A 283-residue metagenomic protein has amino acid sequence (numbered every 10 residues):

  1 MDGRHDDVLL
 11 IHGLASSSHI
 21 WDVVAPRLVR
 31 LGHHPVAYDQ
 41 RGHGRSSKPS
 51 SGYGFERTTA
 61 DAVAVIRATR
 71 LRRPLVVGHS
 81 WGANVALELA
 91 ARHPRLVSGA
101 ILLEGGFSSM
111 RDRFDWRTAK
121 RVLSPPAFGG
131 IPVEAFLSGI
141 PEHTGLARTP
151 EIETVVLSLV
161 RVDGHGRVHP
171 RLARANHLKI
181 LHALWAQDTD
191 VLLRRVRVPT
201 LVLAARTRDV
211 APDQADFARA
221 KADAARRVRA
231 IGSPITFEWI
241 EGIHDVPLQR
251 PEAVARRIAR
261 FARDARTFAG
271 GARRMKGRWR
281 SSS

Functional and structural regions predicted by a protein language model:
R4-H5, G13-S16, S80: Active-site glycine-rich loops that stabilize anionic/oxyanionic intermediates across multiple enzyme folds
A15-V23, P35: Serine-hydrolase catalytic-loop signature spanning alpha/beta hydrolases and amidase-signature enzymes
A25, R30, V36-V77, W81 (+1 more regions): Active-site loop/oxyanion-hole signature of alpha/beta-hydrolase fold enzymes
A91, S98-V133: Flexible "cap/lid" loop of the alpha/beta hydrolase fold
D112, I131-A183: Conserved alpha/beta-hydrolase catalytic His-Asp/Glu region
R197-E241: Conserved loop-alpha-helix segment in the C-terminal half of the alpha/beta-hydrolase fold that carries the catalytic
W239-P251: Catalytic histidine-centered segment of alpha/beta-hydrolase-like enzymes
L248-R260: Post-His helix in hydrolase/transferase enzymes
